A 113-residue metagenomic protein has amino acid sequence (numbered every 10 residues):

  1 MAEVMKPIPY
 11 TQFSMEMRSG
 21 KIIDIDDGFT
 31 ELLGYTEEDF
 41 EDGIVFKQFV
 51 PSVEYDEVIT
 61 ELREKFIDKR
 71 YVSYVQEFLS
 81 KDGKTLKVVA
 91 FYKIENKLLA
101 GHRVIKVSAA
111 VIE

Functional and structural regions predicted by a protein language model:
M1-M17, E113: PAS/LOV and related PAS-like sensory modules
A2, V53-E77: Terminal output helix/cap of sensory domains in signal transduction proteins
M15-E16, L79, K97: Hydrophobic alpha-helical segments, especially N-terminal targeting/anchoring helices
S19, I23-E31: PAS/LOV sensory domain surfaces, especially short acidic/polar patches at coil-to-helix junctions
F29-E41: PAS/PAS-like sensory domain cap-loop motif
E41-V53: PAS-family sensory/regulatory domains
I67-R70, Y74-F91, R103: Per-ARNT-Sim (PAS) sensory domains and their PAS-associated C-terminal
A90-V107, V111-E113: Short loop/turn elements at sensory-signaling interfaces that couple input to output
